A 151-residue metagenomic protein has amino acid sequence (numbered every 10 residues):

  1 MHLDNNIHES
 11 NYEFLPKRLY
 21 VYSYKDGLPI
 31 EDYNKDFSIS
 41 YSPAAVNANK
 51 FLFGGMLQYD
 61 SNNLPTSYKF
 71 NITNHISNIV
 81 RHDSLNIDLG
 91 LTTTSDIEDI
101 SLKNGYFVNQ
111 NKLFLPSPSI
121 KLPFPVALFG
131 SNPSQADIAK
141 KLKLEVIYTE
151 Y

Functional and structural regions predicted by a protein language model:
M1-Y151: Secreted, disulfide-rich extracellular signaling modules
